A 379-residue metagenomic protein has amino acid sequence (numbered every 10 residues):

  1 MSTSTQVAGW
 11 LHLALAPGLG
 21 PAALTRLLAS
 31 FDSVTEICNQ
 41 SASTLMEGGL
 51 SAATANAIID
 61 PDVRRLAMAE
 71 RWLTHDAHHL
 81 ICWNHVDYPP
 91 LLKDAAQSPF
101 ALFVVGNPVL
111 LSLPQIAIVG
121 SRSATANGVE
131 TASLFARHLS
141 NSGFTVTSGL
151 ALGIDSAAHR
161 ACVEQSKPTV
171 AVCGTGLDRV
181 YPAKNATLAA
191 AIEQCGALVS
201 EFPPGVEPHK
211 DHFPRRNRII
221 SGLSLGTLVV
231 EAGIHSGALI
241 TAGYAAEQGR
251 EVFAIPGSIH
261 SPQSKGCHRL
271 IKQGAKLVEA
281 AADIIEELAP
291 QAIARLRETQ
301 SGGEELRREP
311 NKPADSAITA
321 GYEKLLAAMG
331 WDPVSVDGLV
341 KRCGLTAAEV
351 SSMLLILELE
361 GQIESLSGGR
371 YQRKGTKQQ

Functional and structural regions predicted by a protein language model:
M1-D87, Q362, S367-Q379: Short, small/acidic-rich helices and loops at N termini and domain boundaries of DNA replication/processing enzymes
S2-Q6, C82-Q379: Glycine-biased, small-residue-rich flexible motifs in mid-sequence functional cores and linkers
